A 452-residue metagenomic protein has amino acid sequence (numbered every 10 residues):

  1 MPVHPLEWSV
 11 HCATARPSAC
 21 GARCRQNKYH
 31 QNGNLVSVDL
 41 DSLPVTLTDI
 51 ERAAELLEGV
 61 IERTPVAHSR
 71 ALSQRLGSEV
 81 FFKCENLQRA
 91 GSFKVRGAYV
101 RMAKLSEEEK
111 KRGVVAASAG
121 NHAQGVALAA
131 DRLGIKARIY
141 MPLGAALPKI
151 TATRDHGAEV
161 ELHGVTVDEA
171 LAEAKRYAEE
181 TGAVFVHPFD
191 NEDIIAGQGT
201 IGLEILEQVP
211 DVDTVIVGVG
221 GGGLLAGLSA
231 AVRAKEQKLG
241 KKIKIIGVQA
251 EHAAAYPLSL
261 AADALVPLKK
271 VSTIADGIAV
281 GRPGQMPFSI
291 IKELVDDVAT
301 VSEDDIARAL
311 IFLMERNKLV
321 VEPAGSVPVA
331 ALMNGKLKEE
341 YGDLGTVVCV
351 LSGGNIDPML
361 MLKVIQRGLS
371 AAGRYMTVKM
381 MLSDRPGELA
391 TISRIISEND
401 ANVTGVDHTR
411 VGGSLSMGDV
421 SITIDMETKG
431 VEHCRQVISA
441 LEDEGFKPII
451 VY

Functional and structural regions predicted by a protein language model:
N32-Y452: PLP-dependent amino-acid enzyme catalytic core
